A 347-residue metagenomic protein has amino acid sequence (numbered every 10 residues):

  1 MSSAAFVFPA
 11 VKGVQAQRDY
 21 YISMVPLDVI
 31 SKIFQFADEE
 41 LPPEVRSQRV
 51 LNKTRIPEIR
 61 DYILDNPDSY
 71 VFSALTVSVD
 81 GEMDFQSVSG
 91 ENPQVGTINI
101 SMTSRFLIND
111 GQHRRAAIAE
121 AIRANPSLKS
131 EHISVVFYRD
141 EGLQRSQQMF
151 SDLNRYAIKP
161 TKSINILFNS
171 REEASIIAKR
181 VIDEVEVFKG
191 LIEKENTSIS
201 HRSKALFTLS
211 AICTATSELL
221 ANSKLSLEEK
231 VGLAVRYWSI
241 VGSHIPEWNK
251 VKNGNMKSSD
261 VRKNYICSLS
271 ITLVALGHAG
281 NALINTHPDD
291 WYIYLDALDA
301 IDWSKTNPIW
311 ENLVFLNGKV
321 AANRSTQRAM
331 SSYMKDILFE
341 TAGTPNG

Functional and structural regions predicted by a protein language model:
M1-G347: Accessory terminal alpha-helical modules
